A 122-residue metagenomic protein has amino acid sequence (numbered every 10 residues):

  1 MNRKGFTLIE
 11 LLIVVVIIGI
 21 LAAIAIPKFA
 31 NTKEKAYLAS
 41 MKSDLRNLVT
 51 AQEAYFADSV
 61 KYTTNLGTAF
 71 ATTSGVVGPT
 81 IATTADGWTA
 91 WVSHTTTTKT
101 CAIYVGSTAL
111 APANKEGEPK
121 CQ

Functional and structural regions predicted by a protein language model:
M1-F29: N-terminal single-pass transmembrane signal-anchor helix
E10, A39-K42, N114: Compositionally biased non-globular segments, especially hydrophobic aliphatic-rich helices of signal peptides
V15, K42, V49: Conserved catalytic core of two-component sensor histidine kinases
A23, N31-E34, T50, A54-A57: Regular, well-ordered alpha-helical segments
K28-L45: Aliphatic-rich helix starts adjacent to a transmembrane/signal segment
R46-Q122: Periplasmic/extracellular, small/polar-rich flexible segments of pilin-like filament-forming proteins
